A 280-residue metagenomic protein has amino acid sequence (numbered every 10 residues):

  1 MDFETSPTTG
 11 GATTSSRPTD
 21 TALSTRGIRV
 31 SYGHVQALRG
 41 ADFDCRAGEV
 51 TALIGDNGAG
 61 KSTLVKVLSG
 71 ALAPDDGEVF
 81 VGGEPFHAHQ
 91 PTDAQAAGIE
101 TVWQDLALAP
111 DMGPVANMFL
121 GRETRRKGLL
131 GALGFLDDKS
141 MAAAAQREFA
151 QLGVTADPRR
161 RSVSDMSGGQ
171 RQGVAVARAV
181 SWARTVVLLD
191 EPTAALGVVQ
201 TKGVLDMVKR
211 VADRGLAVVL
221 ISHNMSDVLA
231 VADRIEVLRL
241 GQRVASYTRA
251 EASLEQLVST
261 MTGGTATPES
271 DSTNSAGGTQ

Functional and structural regions predicted by a protein language model:
D2-Q280: Glycine-rich phosphate-binding loops of nucleotide-dependent enzymes
